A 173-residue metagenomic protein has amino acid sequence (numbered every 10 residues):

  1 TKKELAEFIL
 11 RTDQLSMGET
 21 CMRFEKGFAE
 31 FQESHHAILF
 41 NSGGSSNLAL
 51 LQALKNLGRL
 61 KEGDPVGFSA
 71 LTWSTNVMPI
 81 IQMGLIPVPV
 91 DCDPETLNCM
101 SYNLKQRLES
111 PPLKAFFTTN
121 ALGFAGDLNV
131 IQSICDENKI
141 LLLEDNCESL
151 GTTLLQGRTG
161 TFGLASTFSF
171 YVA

Functional and structural regions predicted by a protein language model:
T1-L15, E19: N-terminal "arm"/small-domain region of PLP-dependent enzymes with the aminotransferase-like
Q14, E19-P65, P79-I81, P89: Phosphate-binding glycine-rich loop
L39, F68, A115-T118: A short beta-strand submotif of the Rossmann-like class I SAM-dependent methyltransferase core that lines
A70, V88-D93: Short beta->alpha connector loops at strand-helix junctions that form conserved, small/polar/Pro-enriched
L71-V77: Conserved coil-to-alpha-helix start sites within the AMP-binding
G84: Structured binding elements
E95-A173: Active-site phosphate-binding strand-loop segment of PLP-dependent enzymes
